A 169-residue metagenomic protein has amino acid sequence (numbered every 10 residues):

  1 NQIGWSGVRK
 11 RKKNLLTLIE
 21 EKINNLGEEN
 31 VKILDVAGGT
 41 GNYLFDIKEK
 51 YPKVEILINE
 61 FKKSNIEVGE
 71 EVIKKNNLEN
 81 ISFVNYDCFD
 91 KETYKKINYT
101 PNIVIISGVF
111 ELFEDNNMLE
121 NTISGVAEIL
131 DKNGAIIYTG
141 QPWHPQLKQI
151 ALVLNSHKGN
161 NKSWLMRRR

Functional and structural regions predicted by a protein language model:
N1-L26: Conserved Class I S-adenosyl-L-methionine-dependent methyltransferase catalytic core
T40-P52: Conserved SAM-binding loop of SAM-dependent methyltransferases across substrates and taxa, primarily the Class I
K62-S64: Conserved SAM/SAH-binding beta-strand->alpha-helix loop
G69-E70: Conserved SAM-binding loop
I105: A conserved beta-strand element that flanks and buttresses the S-adenosyl-L-methionine
E120-K132: A short glycine-rich, Lys/Arg-flanked "PGG" loop and its adjoining helix->strand segment in the class I
N133-G140: Conserved beta-strand signature within the Rossmann-like core of class I S-adenosyl-L-methionine
Q149-R169: Conserved Class I S-adenosyl-L-methionine
